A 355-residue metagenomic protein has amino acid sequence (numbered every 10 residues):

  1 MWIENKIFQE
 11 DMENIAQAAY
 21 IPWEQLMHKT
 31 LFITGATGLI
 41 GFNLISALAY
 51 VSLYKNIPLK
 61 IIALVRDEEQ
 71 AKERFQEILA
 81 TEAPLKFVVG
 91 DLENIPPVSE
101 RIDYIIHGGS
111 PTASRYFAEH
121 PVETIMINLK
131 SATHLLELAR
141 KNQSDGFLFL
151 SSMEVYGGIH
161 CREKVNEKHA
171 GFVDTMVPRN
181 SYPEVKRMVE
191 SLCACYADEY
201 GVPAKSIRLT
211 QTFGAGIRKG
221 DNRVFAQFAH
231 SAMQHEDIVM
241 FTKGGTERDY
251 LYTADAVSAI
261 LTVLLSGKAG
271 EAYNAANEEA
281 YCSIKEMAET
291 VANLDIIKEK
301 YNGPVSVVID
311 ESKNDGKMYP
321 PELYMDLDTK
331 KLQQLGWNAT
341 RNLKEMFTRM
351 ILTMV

Functional and structural regions predicted by a protein language model:
M1-E4, A232, E236-V355: C-terminal substrate-binding subdomain of Rossmann-fold SDR/epimerase-dehydratase oxidoreductases
M1-Y104: N-terminal Rossmann/SDR dinucleotide-binding element
T34, L64, I105-G108, F147-M153 (+1 more regions): SDR active-site strand-loop-helix element
V89-I127: NAD(P)H-binding glycine-rich loop region in Rossmannoid oxidoreductase-like domains and their noncatalytic homologs
P111-R115, M153-H160, T210-F213: Active-site segment of SDR-like NAD(P)-dependent oxidoreductases
T133-N180: Conserved Rossmann-fold NAD(P)-dependent oxidoreductase catalytic core, especially the SDR/UDP-sugar
I159-K168, S191-R248, T253-L264, I284 (+1 more regions): NAD(P)-dependent short-chain dehydrogenase/reductase
S181, V185-M188: Active-site helix of classical SDR
